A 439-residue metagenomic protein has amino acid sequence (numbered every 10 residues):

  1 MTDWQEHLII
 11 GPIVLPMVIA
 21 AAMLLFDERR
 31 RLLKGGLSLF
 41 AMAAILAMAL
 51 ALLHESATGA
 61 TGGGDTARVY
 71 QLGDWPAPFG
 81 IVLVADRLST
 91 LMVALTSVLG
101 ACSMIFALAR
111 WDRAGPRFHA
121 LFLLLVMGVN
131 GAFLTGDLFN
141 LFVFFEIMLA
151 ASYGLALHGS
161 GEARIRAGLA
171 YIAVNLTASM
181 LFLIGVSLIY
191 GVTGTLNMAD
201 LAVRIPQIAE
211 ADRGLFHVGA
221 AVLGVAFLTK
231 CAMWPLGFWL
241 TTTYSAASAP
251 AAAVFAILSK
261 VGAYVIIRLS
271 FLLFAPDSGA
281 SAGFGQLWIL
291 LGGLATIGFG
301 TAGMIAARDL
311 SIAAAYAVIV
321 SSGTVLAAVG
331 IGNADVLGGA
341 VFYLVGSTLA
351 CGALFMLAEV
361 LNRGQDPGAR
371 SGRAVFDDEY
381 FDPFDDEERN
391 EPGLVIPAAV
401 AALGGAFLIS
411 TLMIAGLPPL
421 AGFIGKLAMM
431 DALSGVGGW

Functional and structural regions predicted by a protein language model:
M1-I10, A21-F122: Transmembrane helix-loop-helix hairpins at membrane boundaries of multipass inner-membrane proteins
W4-L15, T66, A85-S97, L138-A151 (+3 more regions): Structural signature of hydrophobic alpha-helical transmembrane segments
H7-A21, G185, G416-A421: The first (N-terminal) embedded transmembrane alpha-helix
I19-R31, G100-D112, Y153-A167, C231-Y244 (+2 more regions): C-terminal ends of transmembrane helices
A20-L24, A49-S56, S103-A107, V129 (+8 more regions): Structural signal for membrane-spanning alpha-helices in multi-pass inner-membrane proteins, emphasizing helix cores
R30, A120-L124, G128-D212, M304-V375: Alpha-helical multi-pass transmembrane bundles of energy-transducing inner-membrane proteins
K34-G36, A167-A170, A247-I257, P392-L394 (+1 more regions): Membrane-interface alpha-helices at helix entry/exit sites of multi-pass transporters
A57-G80, M180-G237, S270-G285, D335-V336 (+2 more regions): Juxtamembrane/interfacial segments at transmembrane-helix boundaries in multi-pass membrane proteins
